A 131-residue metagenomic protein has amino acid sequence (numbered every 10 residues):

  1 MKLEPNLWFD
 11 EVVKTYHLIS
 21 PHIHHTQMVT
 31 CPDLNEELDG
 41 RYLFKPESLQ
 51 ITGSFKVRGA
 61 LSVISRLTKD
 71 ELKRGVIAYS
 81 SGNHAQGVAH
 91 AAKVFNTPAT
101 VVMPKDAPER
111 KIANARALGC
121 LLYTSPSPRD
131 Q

Functional and structural regions predicted by a protein language model:
M1-S125: PLP-dependent amino-acid enzyme catalytic core
P126-Q131: A short, hydrophobic C-terminal helix/tail in secreted or cell-surface proteins
